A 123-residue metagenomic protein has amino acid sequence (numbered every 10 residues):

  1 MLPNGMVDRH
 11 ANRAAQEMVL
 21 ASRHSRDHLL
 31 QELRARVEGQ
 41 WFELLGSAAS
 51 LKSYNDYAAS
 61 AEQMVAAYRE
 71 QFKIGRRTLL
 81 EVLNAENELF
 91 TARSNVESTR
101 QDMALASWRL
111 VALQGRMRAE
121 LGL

Functional and structural regions predicted by a protein language model:
M1-N4: Outer-membrane beta-barrel proteins
V7, L45, E120-L123: Amphipathic alpha-helical coiled-coil scaffold segments and their short linker/junction regions
H10-N95, D102-L113: Amphipathic alpha-helical coiled-coil segments
V111-L123: Terminal intrinsically disordered/low-complexity segments used for targeting and assembly
